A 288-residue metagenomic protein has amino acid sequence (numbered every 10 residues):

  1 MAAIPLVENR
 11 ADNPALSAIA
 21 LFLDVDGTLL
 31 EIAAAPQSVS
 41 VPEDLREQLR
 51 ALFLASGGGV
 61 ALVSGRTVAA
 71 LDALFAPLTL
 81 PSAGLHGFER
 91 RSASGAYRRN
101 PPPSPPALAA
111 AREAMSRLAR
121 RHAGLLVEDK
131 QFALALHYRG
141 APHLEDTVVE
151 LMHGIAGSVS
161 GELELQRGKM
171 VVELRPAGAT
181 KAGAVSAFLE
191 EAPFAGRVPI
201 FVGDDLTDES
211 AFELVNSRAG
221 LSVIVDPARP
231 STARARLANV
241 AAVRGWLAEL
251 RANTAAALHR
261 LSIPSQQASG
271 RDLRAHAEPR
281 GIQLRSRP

Functional and structural regions predicted by a protein language model:
M1-S17, A69-F75: Short amphipathic alpha-helices and their capping/turn segments at secondary-structure boundaries
A2-I4, L16, P42, A182-L273 (+1 more regions): Mg2+-dependent phosphoryl-transfer enzymes with acidic/Ser/Thr/Gly-rich catalytic loops
N13-A15, I19-L21, E47-S56, R218: A short, Lys/Arg-enriched amphipathic alpha-helix followed by its capping loop at the start of a domain
P14-A34: Asp-based phosphoryl-transfer active-site loop
A20, G59-A61, E164, I200 (+1 more regions): A structural signal for isolated positions on well-ordered beta-strands in alpha/beta enzyme cores
S40-K130: Active-site phosphate-binding/coordination module
A114, R121-V202, L206-G220, P227 (+1 more regions): Conserved acidic, metal-coordinating active-site core of Asp-based, Mg2+-dependent phosphoryl-transfer enzymes
